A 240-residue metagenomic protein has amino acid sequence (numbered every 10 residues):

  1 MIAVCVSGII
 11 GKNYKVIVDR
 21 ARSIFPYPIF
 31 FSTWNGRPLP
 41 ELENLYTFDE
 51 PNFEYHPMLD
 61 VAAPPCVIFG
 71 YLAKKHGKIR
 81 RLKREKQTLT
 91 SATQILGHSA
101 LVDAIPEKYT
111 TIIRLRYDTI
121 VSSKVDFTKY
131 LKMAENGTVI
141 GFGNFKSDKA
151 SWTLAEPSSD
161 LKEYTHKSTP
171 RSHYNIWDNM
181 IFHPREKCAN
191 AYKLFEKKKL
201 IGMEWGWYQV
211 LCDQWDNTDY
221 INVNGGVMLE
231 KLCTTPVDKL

Functional and structural regions predicted by a protein language model:
I2, S23-F30: Short loop->beta transition adjacent to catalytic acidic/histidine clusters or analogous donor-positioning motifs
I2-G11: A conserved hydrophobic helix/loop-capping motif in glycosyltransferases and polysaccharide synthases
G11-I24: Short, well-formed alpha-helical segments that are part of the catalytic scaffolds of diverse glycosyltransferases
V18, S122-M133: Short alpha-helix within the catalytic core of nucleotide-sugar-dependent glycosyltransferases
Y27-R37, N222-N224: A short beta-strand-loop structural module common to alpha/beta enzyme folds
S32-K108: Active-site-proximal specificity loops/subdomain of glycosyltransferases
T88-A100, A104, V121-K124, I140-L240: Catalytic core and acceptor-binding pocket of nucleotide-sugar-dependent glycosyltransferases
Y109-I120: Short beta-strand-to-loop acidic/aromatic patch adjacent to the donor-nucleotide binding site
